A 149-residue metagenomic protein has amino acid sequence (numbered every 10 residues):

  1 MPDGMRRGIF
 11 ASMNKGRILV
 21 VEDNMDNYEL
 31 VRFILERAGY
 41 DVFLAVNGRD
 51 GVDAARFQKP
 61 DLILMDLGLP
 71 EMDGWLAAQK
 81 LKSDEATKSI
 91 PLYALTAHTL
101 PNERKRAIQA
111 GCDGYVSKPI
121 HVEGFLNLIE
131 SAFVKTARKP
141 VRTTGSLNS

Functional and structural regions predicted by a protein language model:
E22, V46: Conserved acidic carboxylate
E29-R37: Charged docking surfaces used in two-component/phosphorelay signaling
Q58-L64, L69: Active-site beta3 strand of CheY-like receiver
P70, K88, L100, P119: The feature encodes the CheY-like receiver
I108, I120-I129: C-terminal output helix
